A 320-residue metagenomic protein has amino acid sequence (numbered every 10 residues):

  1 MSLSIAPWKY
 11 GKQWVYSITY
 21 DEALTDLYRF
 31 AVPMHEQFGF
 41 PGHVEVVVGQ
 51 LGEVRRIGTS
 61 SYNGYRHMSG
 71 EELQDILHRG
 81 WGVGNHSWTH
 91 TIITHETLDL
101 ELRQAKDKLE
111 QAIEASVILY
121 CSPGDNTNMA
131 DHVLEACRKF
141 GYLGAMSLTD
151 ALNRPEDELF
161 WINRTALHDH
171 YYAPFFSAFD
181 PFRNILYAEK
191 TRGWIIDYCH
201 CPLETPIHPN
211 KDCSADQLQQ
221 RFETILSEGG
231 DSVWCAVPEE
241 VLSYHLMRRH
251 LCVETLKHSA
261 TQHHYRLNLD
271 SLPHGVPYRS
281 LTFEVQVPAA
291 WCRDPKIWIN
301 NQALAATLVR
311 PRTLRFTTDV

Functional and structural regions predicted by a protein language model:
M1-D26: Boundary/entry segment of secreted carbohydrate-active catalytic domains
S2-W8, L143-P155, I196-V276, V285 (+1 more regions): C-terminal domain-boundary segment and adjacent tail
W14, E36-V133, K139-L143, S147-A166 (+1 more regions): Metal-dependent polysaccharide deacetylase catalytic core of the NodB/CE4 family, i.e., the active-site-bearing domain
T19, G84, C235: Generic enzyme active-site microenvironment
L24, D169-L186: A Trp-anchored, charged/polar loop motif used as the substrate-binding/catalytic surface of acyl/ester-handling
D26-G39: Active-site-proximal N-terminal segment of extracellular/periplasmic enzymes that hydrolyze or transfer
R66-S69, L102, F175-F182, S214-T224: Well-ordered, non-membrane alpha-helical segments in soluble/globular domains
T307-V320: C-terminal beta-strand-rich structural cap/linker in extracellular carbohydrate-active enzymes
